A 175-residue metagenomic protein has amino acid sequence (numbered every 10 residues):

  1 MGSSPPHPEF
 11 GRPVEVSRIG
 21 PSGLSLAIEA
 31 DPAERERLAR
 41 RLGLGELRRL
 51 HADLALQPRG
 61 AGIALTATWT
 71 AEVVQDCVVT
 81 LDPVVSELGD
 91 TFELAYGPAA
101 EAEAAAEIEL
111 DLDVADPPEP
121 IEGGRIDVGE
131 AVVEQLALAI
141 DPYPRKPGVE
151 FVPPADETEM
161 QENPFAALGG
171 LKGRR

Functional and structural regions predicted by a protein language model:
M1-R175: Acidic and generally charged, gly/proline-rich low-complexity regions
